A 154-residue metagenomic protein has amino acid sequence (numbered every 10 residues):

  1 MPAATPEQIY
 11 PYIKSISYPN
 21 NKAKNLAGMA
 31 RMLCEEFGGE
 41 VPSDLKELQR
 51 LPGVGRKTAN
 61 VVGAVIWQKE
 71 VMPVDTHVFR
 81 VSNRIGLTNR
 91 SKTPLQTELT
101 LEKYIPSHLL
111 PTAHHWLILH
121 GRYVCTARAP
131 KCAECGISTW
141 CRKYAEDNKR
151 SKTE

Functional and structural regions predicted by a protein language model:
M1-K152: Catalytic cores of DNA base-excision repair glycosylases
